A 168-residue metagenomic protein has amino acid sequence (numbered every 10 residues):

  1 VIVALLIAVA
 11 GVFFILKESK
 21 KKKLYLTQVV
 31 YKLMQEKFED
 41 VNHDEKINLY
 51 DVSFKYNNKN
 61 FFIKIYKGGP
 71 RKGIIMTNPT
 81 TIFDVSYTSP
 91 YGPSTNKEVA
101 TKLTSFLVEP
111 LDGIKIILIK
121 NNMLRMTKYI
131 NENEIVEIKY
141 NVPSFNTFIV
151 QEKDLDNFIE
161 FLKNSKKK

Functional and structural regions predicted by a protein language model:
A4-N48, N57: Acidic-basic catalytic patches of nuclease active cores, encompassing PD-(D/E)XK and other metal-cofactor nuclease
E18, L111-K168: Non-catalytic C-terminal interaction segments of nucleic acid-processing enzymes
V29-N42, L103-L111, L162, K166: Hydrophobic, Leu/Ile/Phe/Ala-enriched alpha-helical segments that form helix-helix packing faces
M34, V41, V52, I63 (+1 more regions): Hydrophobic beta-strand residues in large extracellular and virion-surface proteins
I47-I65: Short acidic loop-to-beta-strand element that houses the catalytic metal-binding Asp/Glu of nuclease active sites
N58, T80, Y91, N133 (+1 more regions): Intrinsic-disorder/low-complexity loop/linker signature
K67-M123: Catalytic cores of nucleic-acid endonucleases
